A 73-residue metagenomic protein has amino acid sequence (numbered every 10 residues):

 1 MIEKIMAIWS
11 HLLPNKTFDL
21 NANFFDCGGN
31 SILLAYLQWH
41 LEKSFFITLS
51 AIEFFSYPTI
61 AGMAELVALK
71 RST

Functional and structural regions predicted by a protein language model:
M1-T73: Phosphopantetheine-dependent thiolation modules in NRPS/PKS and related acyl-activating systems
